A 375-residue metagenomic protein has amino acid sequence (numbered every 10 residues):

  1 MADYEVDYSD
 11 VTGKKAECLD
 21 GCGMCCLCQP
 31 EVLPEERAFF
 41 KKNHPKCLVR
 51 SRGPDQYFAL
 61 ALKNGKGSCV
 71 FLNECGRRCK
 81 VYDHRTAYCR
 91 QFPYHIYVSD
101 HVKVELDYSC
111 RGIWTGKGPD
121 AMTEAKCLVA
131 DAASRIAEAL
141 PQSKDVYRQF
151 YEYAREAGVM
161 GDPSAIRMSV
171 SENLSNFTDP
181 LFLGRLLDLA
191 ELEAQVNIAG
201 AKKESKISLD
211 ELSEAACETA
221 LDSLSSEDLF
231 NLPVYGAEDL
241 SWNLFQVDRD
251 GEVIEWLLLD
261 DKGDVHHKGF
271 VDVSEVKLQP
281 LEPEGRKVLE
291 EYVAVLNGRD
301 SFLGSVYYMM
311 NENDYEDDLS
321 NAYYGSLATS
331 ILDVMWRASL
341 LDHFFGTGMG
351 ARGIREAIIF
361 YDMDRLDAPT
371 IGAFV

Functional and structural regions predicted by a protein language model:
M1-M24, C28-S68, N73-R78, Y82-V375: Short loop/turn segments that flank or connect secondary-structure elements
